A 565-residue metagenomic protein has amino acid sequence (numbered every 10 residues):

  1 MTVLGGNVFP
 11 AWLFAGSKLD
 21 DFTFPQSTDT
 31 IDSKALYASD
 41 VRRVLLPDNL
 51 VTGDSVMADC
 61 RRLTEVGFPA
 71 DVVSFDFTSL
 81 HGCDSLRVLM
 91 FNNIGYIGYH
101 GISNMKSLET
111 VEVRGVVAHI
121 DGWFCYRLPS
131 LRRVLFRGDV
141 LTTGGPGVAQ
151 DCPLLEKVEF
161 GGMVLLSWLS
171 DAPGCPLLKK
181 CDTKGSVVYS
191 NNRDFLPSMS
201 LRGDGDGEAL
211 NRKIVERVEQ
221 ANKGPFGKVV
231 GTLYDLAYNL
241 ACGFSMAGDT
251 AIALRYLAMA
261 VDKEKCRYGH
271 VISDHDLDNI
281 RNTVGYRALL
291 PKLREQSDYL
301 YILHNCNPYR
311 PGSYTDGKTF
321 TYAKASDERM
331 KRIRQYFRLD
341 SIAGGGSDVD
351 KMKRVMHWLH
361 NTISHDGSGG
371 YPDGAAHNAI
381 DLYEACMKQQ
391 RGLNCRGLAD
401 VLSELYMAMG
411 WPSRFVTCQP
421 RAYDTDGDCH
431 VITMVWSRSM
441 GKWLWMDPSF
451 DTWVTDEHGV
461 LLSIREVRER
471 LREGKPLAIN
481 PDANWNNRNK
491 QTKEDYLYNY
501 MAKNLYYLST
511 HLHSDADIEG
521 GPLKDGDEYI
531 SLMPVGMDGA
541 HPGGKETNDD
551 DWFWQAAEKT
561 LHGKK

Functional and structural regions predicted by a protein language model:
M1-V8, S17-T30, S39-V51, R61-S74 (+5 more regions): Structural signature of tandem-repeat unit edges
C306-L393: Secondary-structure boundary elements
D400-K475: Hydrophobic/aromatic-rich core segments of domains that either
R472-K565: Low-complexity, Gly/Ser/Thr/Pro-rich intrinsically disordered linker/tail segments
